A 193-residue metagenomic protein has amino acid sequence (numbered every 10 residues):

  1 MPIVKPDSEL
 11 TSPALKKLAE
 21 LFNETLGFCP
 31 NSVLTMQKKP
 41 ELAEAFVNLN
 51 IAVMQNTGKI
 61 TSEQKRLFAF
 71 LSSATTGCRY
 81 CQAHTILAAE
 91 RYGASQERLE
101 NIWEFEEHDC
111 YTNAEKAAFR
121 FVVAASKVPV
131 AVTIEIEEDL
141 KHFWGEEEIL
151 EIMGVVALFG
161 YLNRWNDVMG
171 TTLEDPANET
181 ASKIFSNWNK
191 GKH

Functional and structural regions predicted by a protein language model:
M1-H193: Hydrophobic alpha-helical segments
